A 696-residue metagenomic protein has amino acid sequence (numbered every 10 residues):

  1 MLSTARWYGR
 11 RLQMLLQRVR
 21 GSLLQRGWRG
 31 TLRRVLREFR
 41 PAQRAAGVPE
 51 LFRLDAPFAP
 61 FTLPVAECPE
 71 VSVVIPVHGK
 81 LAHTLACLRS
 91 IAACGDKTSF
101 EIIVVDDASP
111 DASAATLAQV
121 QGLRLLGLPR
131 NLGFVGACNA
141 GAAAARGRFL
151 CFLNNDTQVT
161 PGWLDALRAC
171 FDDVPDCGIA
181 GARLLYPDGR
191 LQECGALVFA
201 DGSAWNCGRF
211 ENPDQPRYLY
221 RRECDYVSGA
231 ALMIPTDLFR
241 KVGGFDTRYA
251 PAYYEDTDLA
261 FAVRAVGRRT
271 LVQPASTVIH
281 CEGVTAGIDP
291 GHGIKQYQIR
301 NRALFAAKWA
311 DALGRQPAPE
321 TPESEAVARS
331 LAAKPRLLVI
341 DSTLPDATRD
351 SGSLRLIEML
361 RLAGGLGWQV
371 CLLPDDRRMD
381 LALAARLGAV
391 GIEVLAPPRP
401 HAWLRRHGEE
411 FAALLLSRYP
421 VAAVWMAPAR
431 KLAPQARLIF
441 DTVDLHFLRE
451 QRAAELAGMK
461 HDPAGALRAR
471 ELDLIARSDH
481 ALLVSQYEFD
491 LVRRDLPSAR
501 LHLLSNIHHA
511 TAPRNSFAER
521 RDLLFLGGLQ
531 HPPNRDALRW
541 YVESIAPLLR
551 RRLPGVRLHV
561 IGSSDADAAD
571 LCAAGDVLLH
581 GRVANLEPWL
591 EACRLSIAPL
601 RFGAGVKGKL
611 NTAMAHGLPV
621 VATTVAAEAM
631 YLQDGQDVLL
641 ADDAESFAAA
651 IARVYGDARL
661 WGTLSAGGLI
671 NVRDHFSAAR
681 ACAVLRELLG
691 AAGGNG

Functional and structural regions predicted by a protein language model:
L2-E70, I288-S353, M359, A385 (+2 more regions): Non-catalytic membrane-proximal stalk/linker segments that position and tether the catalytic domains
R89-S99, A363: Short, acidic, metal-binding catalytic loop of nucleotide-sugar glycosyltransferases
D106-A115, R130: A conserved acidic beta->alpha catalytic loop
L128-A145, N155, P161: Glycine-rich, basic loop-to-helix element that forms the pyrophosphate-binding segment of sugar-nucleotide handling
L150: Short aromatic/hydrophobic "clamp" motif used to bind/position activated sugar donors
T157-F199: Conserved donor NDP-sugar-binding/catalytic core segment of glycosyltransferases
P187, F199-D225, D237-R240: Short, flexible, basic/aromatic active-site loop/helix in glycosyltransferases
T348, G352-L362, C371-L372, A469 (+3 more regions): Conserved catalytic-core segment of nucleotide-activated headgroup transferases in glycan assembly
